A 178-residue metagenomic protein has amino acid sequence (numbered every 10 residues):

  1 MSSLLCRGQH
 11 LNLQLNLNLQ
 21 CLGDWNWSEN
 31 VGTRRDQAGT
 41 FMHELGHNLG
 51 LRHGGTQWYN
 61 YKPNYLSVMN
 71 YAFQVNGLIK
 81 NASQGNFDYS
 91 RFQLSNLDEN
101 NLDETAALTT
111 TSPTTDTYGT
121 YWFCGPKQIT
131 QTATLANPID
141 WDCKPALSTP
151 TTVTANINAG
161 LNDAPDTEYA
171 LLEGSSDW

Functional and structural regions predicted by a protein language model:
M1-L66, N70-V75, S95, A106 (+9 more regions): Active-site-proximal segment of zinc-dependent metalloprotease catalytic domains
N76-K80: Short, solvent-exposed loop/turn elements at domain surfaces
G85, Y89-L94: Glycine-rich, aromatic-lined ligand/substrate-binding cores of catalytic and carbohydrate-binding domains
E99-N100: A recognition module on extended beta-rich or small alphabeta surfaces enriched in W/G with H and D/E
